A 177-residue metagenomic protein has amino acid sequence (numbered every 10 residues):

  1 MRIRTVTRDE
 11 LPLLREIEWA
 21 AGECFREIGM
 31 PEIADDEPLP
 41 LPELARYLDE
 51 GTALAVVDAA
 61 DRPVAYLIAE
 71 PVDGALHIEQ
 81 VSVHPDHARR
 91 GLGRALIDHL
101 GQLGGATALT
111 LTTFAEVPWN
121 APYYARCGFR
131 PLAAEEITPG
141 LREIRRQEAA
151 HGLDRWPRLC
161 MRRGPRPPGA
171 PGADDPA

Functional and structural regions predicted by a protein language model:
M1-I3: Extreme N-terminal starter segment of soluble prokaryotic enzymes
R8-L11, R15-P85, I97-H99, L103 (+5 more regions): Acetyl-CoA-dependent GNAT
L41-E43, R145-G152: Short, P/G- and charge-enriched loop/turn segments at secondary-structure junctions
R62, V81-D98, A115-A121, R126: Conserved glycine-rich acetyl-CoA-binding loop
H99, T107-T113: A contiguous pocket-lining binding segment that forms or flanks enzyme active sites
L111-A121, I137-L141: Conserved beta-strand-loop-alpha-helix junction that forms the acyl-donor binding cleft
R126-E148: Acidic/polar short surface loop at catalytic or gating sites that assists cofactor/ion binding and chemistry
A150-R162: Alpha-helix-centered segments that form part of catalytic cores
